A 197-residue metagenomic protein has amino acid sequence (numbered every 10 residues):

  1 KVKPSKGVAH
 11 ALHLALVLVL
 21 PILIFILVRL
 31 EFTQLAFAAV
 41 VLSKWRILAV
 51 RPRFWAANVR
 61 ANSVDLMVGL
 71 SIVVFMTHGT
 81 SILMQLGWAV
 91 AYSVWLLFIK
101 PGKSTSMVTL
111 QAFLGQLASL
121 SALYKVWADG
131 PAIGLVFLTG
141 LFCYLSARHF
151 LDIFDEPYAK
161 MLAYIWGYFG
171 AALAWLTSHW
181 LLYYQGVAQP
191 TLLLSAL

Functional and structural regions predicted by a protein language model:
K1, A11, A172-L197: C-terminal transmembrane-bundle signature of multipass membrane proteins, characterized by strong activation on
K1-G102, A196-L197: N-terminal topogenic module of multi-pass integral membrane proteins
K3-H13, P52-S63, I99-A118, A132-F137 (+2 more regions): Cytoplasm-facing juxtamembrane segments at the starts of transmembrane helices in multi-pass membrane proteins
V28-F32, K103, W127, F150 (+2 more regions): Membrane-interfacial segments
V40-L42, G140-C143, W166-A171, P190-A196: Hydrophobic alpha-helical membrane segments
I72-G79, S119-G130, A171-G186: Hydrophobic alpha-helical transmembrane segments in multi-pass integral membrane proteins
H78-G87, A91-G140, Y144: Long amphipathic alpha-helical segments with strong coiled-coil/leucine-zipper propensity
F142-D155, F169-Y183: Alpha-helical transmembrane segments in multipass membrane proteins, preferentially the mid-helix core
